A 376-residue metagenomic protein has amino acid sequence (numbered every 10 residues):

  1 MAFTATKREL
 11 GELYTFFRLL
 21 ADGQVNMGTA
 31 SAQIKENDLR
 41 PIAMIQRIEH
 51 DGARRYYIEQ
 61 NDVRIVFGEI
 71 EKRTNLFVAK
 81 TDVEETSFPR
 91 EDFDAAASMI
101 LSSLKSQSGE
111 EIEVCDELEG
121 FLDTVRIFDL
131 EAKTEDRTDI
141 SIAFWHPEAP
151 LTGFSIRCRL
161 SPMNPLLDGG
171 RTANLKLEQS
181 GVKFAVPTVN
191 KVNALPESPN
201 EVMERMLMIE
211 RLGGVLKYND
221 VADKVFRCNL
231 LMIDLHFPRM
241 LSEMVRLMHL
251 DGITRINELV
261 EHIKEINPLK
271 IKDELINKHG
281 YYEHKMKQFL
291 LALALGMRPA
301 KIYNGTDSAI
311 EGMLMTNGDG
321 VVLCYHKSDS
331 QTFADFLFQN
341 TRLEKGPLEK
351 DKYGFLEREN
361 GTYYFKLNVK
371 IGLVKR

Functional and structural regions predicted by a protein language model:
M1-D136, A143-T152, I156-R376: Short, positively charged
